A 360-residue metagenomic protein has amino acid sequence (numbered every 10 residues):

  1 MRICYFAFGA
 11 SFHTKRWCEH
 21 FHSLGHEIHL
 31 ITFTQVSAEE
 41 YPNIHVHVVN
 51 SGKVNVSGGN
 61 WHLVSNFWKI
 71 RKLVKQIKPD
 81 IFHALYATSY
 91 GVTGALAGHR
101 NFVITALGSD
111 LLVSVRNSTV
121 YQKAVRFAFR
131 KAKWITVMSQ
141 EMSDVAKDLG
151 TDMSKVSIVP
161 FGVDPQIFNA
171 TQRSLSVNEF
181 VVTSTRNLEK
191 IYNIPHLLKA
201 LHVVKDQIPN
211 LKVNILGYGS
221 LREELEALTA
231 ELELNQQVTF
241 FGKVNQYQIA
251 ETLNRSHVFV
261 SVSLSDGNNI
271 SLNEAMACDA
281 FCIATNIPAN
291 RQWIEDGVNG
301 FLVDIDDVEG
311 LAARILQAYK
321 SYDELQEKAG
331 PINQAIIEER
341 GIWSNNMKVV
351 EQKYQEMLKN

Functional and structural regions predicted by a protein language model:
M1-I44: N-terminal subdomain of nucleotide-sugar transferases
C4, S174-L201, K205, N214: Conserved donor-binding/catalytic core segment of Leloir-type glycosyltransferases
N66, A84-Y90: Short His-centered aromatic/hydrophobic patch
E141, G162: Carbohydrate-associated surface elements
E226-V244: Nucleotide-activated donor-binding/catalytic signature segment of Leloir-type glycosyltransferases, i.e., the conserved
L264: Aromatic "clamp/platform" in nucleotide-sugar-dependent glycosyltransferases that forms part of the donor/acceptor
F281-A284: Short hydrophobic beta-strand element within catalytic cores of glycosyltransferases and related nucleotide-activated
D296-G297, F301-V308, Q317-D323: Conserved acidic donor-binding segment of nucleotide-sugar-dependent glycosyltransferases
